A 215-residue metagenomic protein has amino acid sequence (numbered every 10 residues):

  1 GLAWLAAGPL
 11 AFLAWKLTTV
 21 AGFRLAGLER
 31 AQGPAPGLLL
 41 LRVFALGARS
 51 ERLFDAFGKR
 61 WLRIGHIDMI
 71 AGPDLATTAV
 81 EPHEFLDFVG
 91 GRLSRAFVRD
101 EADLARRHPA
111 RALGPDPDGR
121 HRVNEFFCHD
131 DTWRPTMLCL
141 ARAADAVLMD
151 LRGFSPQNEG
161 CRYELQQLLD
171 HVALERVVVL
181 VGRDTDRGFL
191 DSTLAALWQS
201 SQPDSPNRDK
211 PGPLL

Functional and structural regions predicted by a protein language model:
G1-L215: Conserved catalytic or regulatory cores that recognize and/or transform ribose-phosphate-containing ligands
